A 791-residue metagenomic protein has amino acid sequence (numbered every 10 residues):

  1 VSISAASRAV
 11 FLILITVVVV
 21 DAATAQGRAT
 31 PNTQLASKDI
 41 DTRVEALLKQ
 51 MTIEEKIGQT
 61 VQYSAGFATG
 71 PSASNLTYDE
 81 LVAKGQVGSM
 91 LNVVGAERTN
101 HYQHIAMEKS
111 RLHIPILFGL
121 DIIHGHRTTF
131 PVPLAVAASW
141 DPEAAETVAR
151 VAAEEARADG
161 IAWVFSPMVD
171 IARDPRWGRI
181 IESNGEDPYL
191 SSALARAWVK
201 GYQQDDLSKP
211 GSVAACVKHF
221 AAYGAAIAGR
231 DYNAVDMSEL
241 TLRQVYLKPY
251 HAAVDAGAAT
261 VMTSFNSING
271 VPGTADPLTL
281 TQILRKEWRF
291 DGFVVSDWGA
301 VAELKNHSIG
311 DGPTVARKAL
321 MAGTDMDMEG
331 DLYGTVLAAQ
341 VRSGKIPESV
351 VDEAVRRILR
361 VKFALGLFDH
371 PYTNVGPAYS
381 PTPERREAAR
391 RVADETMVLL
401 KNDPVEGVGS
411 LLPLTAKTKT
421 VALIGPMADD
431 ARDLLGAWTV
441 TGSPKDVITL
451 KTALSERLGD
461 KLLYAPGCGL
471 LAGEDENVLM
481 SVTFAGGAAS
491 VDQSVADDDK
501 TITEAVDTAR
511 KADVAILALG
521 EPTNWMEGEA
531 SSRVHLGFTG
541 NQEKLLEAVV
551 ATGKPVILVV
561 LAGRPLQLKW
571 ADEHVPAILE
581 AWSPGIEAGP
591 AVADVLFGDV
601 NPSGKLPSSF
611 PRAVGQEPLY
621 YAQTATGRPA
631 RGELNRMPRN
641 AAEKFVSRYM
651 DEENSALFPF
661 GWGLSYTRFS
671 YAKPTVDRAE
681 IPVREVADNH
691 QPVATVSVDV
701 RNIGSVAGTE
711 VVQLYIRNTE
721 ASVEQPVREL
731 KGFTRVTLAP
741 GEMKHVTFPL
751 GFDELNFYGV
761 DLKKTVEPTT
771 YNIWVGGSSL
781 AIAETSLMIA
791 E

Functional and structural regions predicted by a protein language model:
V1-F11: Bacterial N-terminal signal peptides that target proteins for export
A9-D21: Bacterial N-terminal signal peptides
V18-V20, R728, A790: Intrinsic disorder/low-complexity signal
A22-N756, P768-S779: Glycoside hydrolase catalytic-domain context in secreted enzymes
K764-V766: Surface-exposed, short loops/turns at beta-strand junctions within beta-sandwich domains
A781-E791: Short beta-strand elements
